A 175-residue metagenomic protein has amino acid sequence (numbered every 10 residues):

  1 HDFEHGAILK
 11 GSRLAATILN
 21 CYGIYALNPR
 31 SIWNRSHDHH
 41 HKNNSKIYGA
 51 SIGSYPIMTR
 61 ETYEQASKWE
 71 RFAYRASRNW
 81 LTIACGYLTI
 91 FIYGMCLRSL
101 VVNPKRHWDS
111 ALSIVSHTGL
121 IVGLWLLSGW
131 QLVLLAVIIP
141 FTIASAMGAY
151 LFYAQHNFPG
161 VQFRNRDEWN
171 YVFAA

Functional and structural regions predicted by a protein language model:
H1-T17, K42-P56: Aspartate-rich (DDxxD/NDxxD/DxxxD) Mg2+/diphosphate-binding motifs and their adjoining helix-loop segments
F3-E4, P29, W33, W80-M95 (+2 more regions): Transmembrane alpha-helical segments that form the membrane-embedded catalytic/substrate-channel core of multi-pass
L9-R13, G49, R75, Y153 (+1 more regions): Short, function-defining helix-loop hinge/capping sites that tune catalysis or transport
S12, A16-G23, R164-A175: Membrane-cytosol interface motif
N20, I121, S145-G148: Hydrophobic transmembrane alpha-helices of multi-pass small-molecule transporters
I24-I138: Non-catalytic, topology-defining segments of multipass membrane proteins
Q65-R75, G160-V172: Juxtamembrane/interfacial segments around transmembrane helices
